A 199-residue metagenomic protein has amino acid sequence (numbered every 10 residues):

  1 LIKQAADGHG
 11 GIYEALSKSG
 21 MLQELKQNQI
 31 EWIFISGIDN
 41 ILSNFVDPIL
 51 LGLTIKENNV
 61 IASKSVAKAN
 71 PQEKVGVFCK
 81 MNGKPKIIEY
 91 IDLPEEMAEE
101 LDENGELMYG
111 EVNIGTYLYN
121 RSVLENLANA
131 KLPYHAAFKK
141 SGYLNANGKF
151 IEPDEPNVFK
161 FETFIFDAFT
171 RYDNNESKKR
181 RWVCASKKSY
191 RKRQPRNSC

Functional and structural regions predicted by a protein language model:
L1-W32: Conserved N-terminal catalytic core of the sugar/cofactor nucleotidyltransferase
E24-F34, L42-V46, L51-C199: Catalytic core of tubulin tyrosine ligase-like
I38: Short acidic donor-binding/metal-coordinating loop in glycosyltransferase active sites
